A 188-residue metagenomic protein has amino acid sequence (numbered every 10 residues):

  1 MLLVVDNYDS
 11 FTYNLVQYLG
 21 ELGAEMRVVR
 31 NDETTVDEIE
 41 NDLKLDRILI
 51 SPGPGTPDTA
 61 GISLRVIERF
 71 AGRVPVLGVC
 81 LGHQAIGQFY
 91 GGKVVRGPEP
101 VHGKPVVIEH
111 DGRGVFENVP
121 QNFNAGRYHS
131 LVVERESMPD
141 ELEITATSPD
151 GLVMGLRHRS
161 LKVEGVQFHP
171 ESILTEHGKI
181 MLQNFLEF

Functional and structural regions predicted by a protein language model:
M1-L3: Extreme N-terminal starter segment of soluble prokaryotic enzymes
T12: Active-site-adjacent helical/loop segments in soluble small-molecule enzymes
V16-E25: Two-component/phosphorelay signaling modules centered on CheY-like receiver
E25-E33: A short beta-strand-loop structural module common to alpha/beta enzyme folds
D42-N118, L182: Cysteine-nucleophile active-site neighborhood
C80, H129, H169: Histidine-centered divalent metal-coordination motifs
G114-S160: Catalytic beta-strand/loop cores that center a nucleophilic Ser/Cys/Thr and support acyl-enzyme chemistry
I173-F188: Acyltransferase
